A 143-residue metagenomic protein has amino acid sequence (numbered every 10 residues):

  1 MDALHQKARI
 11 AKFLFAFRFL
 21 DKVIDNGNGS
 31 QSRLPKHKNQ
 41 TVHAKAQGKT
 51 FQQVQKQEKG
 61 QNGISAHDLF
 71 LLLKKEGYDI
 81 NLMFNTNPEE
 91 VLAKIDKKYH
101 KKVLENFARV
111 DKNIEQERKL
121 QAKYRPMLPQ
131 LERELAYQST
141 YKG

Functional and structural regions predicted by a protein language model:
D2-A3, V110, I114-G143: C-terminal regulatory/oligomerization modules of transcriptional regulators
H5-K36: A short, Lys/Arg-rich alpha-helix, primarily the initiator
G27-A46, H100: Short basic helix-loop element that most often maps to the first helix and adjoining turn of HTH DNA-binding modules
Q40-T41, F51, N62, I80: The DNA-contacting recognition helix of HTH DNA-binding domains and analogous helical DNA-recognition elements
Q47-I64: Recognition helix of helix-turn-helix/homeodomain-like DNA-binding domains that insert into the DNA major groove
S65-L82: DNA major-groove recognition helix of helix-turn-helix/homeodomain DNA-binding modules
F84-K119: Short, charged recognition helix plus adjacent turn of helix-turn-helix-like nucleic-acid-binding domains
